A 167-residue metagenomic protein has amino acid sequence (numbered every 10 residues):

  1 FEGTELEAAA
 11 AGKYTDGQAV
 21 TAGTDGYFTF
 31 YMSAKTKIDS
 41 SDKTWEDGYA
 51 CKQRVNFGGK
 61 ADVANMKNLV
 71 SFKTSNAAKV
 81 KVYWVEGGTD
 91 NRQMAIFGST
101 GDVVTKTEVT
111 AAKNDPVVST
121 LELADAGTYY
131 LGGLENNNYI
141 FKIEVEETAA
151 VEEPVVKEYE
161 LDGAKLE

Functional and structural regions predicted by a protein language model:
F1-A64, V155-E167: N-terminal targeting leaders for non-cytosolic proteins
D42-A77, T89-R92, D115-T120, N137-K142: Short beta-strands within extracellular/lumenal beta-sheet-rich domains
L69, A77-K81, F97, G101: Long, charged/polar, surface-exposed segments that mediate recognition or autoinhibition
T74-E86, G127: Extra-cytoplasmic beta-strand recognition segments
V80, L121-E135: Noncatalytic modules at the cell exterior or secretory-pathway interfaces, chiefly beta-strand-rich lectin/adhesion
T89-V103: Short, surface-exposed beta-strand/strand-loop-strand elements in extracellular ectodomains
G101-D125: Extracellular carbohydrate recognition and processing domains and analogous Trp-centered ligand-binding platforms
E135-K157: Exposed low-complexity, polar/acidic, P/S/T/G-rich flexible segments that act as propeptides, protease-susceptible
